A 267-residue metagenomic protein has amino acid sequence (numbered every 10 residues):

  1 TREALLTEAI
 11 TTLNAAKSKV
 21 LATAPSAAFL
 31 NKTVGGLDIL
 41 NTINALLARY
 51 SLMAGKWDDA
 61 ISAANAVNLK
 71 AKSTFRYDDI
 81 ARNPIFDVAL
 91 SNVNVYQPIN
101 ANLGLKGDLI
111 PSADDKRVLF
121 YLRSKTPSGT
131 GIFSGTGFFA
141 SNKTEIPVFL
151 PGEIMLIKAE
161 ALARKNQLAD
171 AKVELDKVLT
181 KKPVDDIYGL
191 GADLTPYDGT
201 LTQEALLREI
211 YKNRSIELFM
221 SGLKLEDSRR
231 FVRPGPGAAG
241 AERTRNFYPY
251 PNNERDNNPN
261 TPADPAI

Functional and structural regions predicted by a protein language model:
T1-I157, R164-E174, Q203-A205: Structured, solvent-exposed acidic/aromatic patches
E8-I10, K116-Y121, T200-I267: Long, intrinsically disordered, low-complexity segments
P25-S26, I187, F219: Secondary-structure boundary/capping residues
R49, E160-R164, K177-T180, E209-I216: Short basic/hydrophobic patches in alpha-helices and adjacent helix-turn junctions that form amphipathic surface motifs
D78, Q97, D198, Y248-P251: Compositionally biased, intrinsically disordered low-complexity regions enriched in proline and serine
D170-D185: Active/binding-pocket-proximal capping segment
D186-G199: Surface-exposed intrinsically disordered loops and tails
